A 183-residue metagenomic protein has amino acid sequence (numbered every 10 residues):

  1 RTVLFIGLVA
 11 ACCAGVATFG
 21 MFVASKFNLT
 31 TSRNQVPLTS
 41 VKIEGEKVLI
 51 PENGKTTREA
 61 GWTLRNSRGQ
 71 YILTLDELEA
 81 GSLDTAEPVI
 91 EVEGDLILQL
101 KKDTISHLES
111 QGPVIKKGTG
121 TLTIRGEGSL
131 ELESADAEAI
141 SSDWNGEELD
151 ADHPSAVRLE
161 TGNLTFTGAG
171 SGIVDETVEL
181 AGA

Functional and structural regions predicted by a protein language model:
R1-A10: N-terminal Sec-pathway targeting helices
F5, A17, M21-A183: A composition-driven surface/loop motif
A10-T18: Alpha-helical transmembrane segments
